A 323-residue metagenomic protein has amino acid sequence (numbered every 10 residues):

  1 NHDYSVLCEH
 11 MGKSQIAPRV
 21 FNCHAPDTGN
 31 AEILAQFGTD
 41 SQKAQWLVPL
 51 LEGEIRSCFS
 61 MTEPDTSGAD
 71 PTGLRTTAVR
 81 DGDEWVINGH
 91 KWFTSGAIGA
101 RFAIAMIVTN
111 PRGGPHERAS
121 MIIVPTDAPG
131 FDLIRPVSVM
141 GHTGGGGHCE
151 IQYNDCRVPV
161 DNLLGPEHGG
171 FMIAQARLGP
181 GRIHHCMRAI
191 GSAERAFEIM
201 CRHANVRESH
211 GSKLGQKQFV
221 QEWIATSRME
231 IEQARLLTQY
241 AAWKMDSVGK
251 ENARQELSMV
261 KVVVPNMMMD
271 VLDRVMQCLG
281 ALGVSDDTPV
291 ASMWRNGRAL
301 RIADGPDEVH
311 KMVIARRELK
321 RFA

Functional and structural regions predicted by a protein language model:
N1-Q15, H24, F37-Q42, P49 (+5 more regions): Alpha-helical interface subdomain recognition
L7-G12, M106-I107, V124-P129, N154-V158: Short Ser/Thr-interspersed hydrophobic loop/turn segments at strand-loop and sheet-helix junctions that line or gate
R19-S41, D70: N-terminal glycine-rich flavin-associated loop
G53-T62, M106: A short, Trp-centered hydrophobic/proline-enriched beta-strand micro-motif
T66-L74, R80, W85, T94 (+2 more regions): Hydrophobic, small-residue-rich alpha-helical packing segments that form membrane-like cores
S67, W92-A97, H142, P180-H184 (+1 more regions): Glycine-rich phosphate/pyrophosphate-binding beta-alpha loops
G73, D127-R157: Flexible, small-/acidic-enriched active-site or ligand-binding loops
N88-I134: A short core secondary-structure module
